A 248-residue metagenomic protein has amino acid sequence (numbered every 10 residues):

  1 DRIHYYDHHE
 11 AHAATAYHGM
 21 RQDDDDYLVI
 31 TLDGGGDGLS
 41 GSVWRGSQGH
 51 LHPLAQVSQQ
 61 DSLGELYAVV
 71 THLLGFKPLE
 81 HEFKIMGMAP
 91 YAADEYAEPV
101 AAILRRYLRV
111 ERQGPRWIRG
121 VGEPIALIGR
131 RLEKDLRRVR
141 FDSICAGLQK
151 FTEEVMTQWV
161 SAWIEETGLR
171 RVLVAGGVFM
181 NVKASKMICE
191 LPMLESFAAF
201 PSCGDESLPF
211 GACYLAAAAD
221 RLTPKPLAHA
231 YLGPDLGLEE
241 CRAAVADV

Functional and structural regions predicted by a protein language model:
D1-V248: Short acidic/glycine-rich loops and adjacent helix/strand connectors that line catalytic pockets where negatively
